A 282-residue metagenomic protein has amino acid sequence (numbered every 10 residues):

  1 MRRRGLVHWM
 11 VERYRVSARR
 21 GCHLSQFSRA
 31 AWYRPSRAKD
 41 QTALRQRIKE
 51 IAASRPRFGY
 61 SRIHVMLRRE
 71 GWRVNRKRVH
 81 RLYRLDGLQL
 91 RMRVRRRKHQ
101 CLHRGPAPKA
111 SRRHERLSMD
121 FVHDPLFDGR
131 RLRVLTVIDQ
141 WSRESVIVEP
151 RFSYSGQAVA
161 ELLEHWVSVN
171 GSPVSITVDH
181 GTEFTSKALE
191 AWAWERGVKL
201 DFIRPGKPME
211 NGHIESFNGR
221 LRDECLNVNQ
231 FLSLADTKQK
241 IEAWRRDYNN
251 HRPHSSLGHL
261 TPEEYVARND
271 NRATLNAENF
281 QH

Functional and structural regions predicted by a protein language model:
M1-A18, A273-H282: Charged, often Cys/His-bearing segments associated with DNA-binding zinc-finger transcription factors
M1-H8, C22, Q26-R116, K207 (+1 more regions): Basic, flexible linker segments flanking DNA-binding modules in nucleic acid-interacting mobile-element proteins
G21-C22, W32, I48, I63 (+14 more regions): Mobile genetic element proteins and their domesticated derivatives, centered on retroelements and DNA transposons
A38, V178-T182, S186-A191, L200-R222 (+2 more regions): RNase H-like two-metal-ion nuclease catalytic core shared by retroviral integrases and related mobile-element nucleases
R73-I138, G156-H165, V169-V174, E278-H282: Mobile-element integrase/transposase regions, centering on the N-terminal DNA-binding/Zn-coordinating module
L90, K199-L200: Hydrophobic beta-strand scaffold residues
K109, R196, G219-H282: C-terminal domain-tail junction helix/linker
D139-E149, N170: Electropositive, glycine- and tryptophan-enriched low-complexity nucleic-acid-binding patches
